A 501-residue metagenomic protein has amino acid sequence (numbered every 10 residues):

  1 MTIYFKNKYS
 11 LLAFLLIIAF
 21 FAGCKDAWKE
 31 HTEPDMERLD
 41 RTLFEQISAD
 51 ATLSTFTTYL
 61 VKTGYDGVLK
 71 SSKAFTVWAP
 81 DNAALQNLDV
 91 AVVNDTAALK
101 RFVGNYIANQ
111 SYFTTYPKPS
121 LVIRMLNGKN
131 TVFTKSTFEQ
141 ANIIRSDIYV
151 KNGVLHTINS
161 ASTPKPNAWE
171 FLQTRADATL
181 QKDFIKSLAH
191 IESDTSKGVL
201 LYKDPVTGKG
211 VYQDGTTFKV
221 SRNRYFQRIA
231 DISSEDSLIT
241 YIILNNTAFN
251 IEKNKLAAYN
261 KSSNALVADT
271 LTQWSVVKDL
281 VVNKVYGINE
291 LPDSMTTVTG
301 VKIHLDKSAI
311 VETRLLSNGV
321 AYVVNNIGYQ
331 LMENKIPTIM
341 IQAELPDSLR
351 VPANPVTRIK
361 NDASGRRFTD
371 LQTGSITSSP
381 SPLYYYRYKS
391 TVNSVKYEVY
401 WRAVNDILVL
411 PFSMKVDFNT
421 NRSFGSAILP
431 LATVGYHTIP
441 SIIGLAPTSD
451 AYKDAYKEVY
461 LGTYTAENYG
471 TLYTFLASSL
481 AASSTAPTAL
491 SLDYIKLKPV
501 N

Functional and structural regions predicted by a protein language model:
M1-C24: Sec-dependent bacterial lipoprotein signal peptides
C24-N501: Mature, structured domains of secreted/extracytosolic soluble proteins
